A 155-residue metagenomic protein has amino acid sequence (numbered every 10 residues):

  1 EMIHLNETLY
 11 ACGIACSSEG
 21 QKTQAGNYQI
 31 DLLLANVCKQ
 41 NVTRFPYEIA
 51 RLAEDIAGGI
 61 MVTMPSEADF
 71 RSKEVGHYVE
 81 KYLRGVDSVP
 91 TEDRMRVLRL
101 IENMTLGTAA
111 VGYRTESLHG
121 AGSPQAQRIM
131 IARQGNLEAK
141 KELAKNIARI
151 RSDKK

Functional and structural regions predicted by a protein language model:
E1-Q21: Extended amphipathic alpha-helical segments enriched in small hydrophobics
S17-G26, A57-M64: Short alpha-helical linear motifs
K22-C38: Short secondary-structure subsegments characteristic of cysteine-rich extracellular domains
L33-K154: Alpha-helix capping/hinge segments and adjacent helical runs
